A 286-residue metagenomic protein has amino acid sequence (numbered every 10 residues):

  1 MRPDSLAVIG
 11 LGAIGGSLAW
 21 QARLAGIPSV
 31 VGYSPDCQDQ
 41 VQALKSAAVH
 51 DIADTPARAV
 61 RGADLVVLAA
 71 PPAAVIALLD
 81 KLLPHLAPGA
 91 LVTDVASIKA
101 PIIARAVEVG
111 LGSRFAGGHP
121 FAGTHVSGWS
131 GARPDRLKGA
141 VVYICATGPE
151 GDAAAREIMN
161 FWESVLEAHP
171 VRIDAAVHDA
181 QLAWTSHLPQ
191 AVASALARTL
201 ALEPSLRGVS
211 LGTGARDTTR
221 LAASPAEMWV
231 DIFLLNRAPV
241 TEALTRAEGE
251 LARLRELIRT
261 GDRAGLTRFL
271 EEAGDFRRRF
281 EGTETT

Functional and structural regions predicted by a protein language model:
M1-R61: NAD(P)+-binding Rossmann beta1-loop-alpha1 motif at the extreme N-terminus of oxidoreductases
S5, S29-V30, R114, V141 (+1 more regions): Residues at the starts of beta-strands that form the adenosine-phosphate
P56-L86, A90-T93: Rossmann-like NAD(P)-binding element
A70-P72, A96-S97, P120, L196: Short glycine-/small-residue-rich Rossmann-like dinucleotide-binding loops
L78-A132: Rossmann-like NAD(P)(H) cofactor-binding subdomain of soluble oxidoreductases
P134-A223: Internal alpha-helical scaffold of NAD(P)-dependent oxidoreductase catalytic cores
S205-G274: Interdomain hinge/lid region at the active-site interface of Rossmann-like NAD(P)-dependent oxidoreductases
